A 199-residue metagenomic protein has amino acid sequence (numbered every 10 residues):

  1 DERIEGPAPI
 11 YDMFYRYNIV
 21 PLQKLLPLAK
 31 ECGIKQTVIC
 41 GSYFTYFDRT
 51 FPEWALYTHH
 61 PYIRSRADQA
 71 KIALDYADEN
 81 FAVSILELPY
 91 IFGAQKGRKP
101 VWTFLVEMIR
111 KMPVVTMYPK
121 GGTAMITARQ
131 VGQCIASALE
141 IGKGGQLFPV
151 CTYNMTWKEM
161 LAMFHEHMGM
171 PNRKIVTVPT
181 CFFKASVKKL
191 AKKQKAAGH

Functional and structural regions predicted by a protein language model:
D1-V20: NAD(P)H-binding glycine-rich loop region in Rossmannoid oxidoreductase-like domains and their noncatalytic homologs
Y15-I19, A55-I72, G121-I126, N154-K158: Short-chain dehydrogenase/reductase
V20-R64, S84: Conserved Rossmann-fold NAD(P)-dependent oxidoreductase catalytic core, especially the SDR/UDP-sugar
I72-K96: Conserved beta-loop-beta element that borders a ligand/cofactor-binding pocket
G93-F104, A138-F148, M170-N172: Glycine/proline-rich active-site loop of Rossmann-fold NAD(P)-dependent oxidoreductases
E107-I126: A conserved pocket-lining segment of Rossmann-fold NAD(P)-dependent short-chain dehydrogenase/reductase
G122-R129, F148-H167, T180-A185: Substrate-binding strand-loop-helix patch in Rossmann-like NAD(P)-dependent oxidoreductase/epimerase domains
L161-H199: Terminal hydrophobic/aromatic helix or amphipathic segment near a protein terminus
